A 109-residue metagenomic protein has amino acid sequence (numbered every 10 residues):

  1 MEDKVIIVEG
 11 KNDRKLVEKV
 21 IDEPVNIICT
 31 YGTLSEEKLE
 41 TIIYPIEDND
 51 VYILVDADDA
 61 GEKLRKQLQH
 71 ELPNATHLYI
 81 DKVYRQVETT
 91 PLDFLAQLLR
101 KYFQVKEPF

Functional and structural regions predicted by a protein language model:
M1-I6, N49-Y52: Short active-site oxyanion
V8-G10, S35: A general structural motif
G10-K11, A57: Helix N-cap/beta->alpha junction signal
D13-L16: Short N-terminal binding/cap micro-motifs at the start of the first secondary-structure element
K19-F109: TOPRIM fold recognition
